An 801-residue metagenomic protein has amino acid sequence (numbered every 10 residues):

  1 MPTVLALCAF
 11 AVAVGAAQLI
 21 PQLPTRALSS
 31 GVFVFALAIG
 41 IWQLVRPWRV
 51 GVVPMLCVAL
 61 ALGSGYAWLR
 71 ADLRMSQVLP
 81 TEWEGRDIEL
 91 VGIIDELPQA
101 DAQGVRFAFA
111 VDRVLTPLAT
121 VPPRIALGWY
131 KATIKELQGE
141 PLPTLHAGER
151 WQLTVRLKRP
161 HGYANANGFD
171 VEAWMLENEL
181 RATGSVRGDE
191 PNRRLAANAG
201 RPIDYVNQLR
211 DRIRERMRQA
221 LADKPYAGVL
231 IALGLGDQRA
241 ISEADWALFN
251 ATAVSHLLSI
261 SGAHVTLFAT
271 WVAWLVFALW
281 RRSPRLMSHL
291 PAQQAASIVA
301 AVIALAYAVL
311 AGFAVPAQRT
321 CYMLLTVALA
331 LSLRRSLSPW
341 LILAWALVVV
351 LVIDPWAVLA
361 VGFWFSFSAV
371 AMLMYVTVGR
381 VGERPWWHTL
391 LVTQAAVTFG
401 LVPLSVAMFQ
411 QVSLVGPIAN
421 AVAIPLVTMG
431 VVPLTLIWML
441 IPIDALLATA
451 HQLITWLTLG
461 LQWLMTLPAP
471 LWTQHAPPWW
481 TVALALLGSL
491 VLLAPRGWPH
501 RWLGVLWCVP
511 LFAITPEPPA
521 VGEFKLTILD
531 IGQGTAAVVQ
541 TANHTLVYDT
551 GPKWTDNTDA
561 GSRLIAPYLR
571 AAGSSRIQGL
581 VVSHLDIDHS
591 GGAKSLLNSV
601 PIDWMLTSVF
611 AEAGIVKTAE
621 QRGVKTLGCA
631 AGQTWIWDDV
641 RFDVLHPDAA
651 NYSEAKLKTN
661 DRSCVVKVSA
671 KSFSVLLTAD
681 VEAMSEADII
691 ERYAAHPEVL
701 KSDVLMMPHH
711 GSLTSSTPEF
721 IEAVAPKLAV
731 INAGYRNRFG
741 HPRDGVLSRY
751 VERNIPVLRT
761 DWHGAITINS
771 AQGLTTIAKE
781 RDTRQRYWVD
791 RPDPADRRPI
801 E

Functional and structural regions predicted by a protein language model:
M1-P21, L329-A330, I437, I443-D444 (+2 more regions): Hydrophobic alpha-helical segments
M1-P80, G85, A147, R193-R194 (+7 more regions): N-terminal leader/targeting segments
P2-L5, A13, G184, D237 (+9 more regions): Hydrophobic alpha-helical transmembrane segments in multi-pass membrane proteins
C8, W151-R156, P160, W174-C321 (+6 more regions): Aromatic-rich juxtamembrane segments at the membrane interface
C57-H256, T558, R563-R570, R576 (+5 more regions): Membrane-interface helix/helix-cap signal primarily in integral membrane proteins
V91, V105, E140-P143, E149-R150 (+6 more regions): Non-globular, low-confidence helical/coil segments that flank catalytic cores
I303, V397-L401, V427, V431-L434 (+1 more regions): Alpha-helical transmembrane segments of multipass membrane proteins
V406-L446: Hydrophobic alpha-helical transmembrane segments of integral membrane proteins
